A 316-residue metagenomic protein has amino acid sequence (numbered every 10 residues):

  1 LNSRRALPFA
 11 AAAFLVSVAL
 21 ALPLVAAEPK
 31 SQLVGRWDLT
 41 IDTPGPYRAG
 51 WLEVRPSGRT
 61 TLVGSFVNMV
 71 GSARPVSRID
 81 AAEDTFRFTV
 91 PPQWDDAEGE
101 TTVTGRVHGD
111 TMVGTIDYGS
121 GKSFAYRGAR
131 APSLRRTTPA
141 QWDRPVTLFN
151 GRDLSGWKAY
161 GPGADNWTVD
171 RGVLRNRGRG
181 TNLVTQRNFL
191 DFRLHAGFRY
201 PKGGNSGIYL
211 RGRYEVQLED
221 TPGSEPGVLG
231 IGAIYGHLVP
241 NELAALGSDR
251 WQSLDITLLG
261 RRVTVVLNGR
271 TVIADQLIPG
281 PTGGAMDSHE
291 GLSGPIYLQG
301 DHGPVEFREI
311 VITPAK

Functional and structural regions predicted by a protein language model:
L1-P8: N-terminal secretory signal peptides that target proteins for export/translocation
P8-F9, I312: General helical structural elements
A10-P23: Bacterial N-terminal signal peptides
A27-E28: Boundary of Sec targeting at the N-terminus
Q32, R36-K316: Carbohydrate-interacting regions of secretory-pathway proteins
